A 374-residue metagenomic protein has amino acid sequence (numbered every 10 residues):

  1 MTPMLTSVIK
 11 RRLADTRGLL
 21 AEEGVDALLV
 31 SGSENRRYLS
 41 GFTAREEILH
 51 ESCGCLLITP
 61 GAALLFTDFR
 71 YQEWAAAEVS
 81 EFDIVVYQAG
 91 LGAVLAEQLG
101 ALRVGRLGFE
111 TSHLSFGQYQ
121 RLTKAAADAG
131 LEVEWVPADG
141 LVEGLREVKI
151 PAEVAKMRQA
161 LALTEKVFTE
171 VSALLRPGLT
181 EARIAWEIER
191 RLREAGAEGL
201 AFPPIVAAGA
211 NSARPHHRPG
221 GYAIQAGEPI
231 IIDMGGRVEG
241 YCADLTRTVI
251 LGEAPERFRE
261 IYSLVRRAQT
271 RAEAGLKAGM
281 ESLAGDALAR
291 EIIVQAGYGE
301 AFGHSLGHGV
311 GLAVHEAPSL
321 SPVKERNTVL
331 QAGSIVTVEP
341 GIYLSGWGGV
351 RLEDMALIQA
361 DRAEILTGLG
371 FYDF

Functional and structural regions predicted by a protein language model:
M1-F374: Active-site neighborhoods and metal-handling regions in enzymes and metal-associated proteins
